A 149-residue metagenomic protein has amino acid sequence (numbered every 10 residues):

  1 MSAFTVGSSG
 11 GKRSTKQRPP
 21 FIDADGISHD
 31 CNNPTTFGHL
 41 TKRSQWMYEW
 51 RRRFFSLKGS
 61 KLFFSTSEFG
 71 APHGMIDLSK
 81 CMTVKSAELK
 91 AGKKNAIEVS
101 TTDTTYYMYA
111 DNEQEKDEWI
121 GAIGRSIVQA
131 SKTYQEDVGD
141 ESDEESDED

Functional and structural regions predicted by a protein language model:
M1-N32, T36-F37, T41-W46, T66-E68 (+1 more regions): Polybasic, Ser/Thr-rich intrinsically disordered tails and inter-domain linkers that flank pleckstrin homology
G10, S14, L40, G59 (+2 more regions): Generic N-terminal leader/processing signal
H29-Q45, L57, I76, T83-A87 (+1 more regions): PDZ domains - specifically the beta-sandwich core and the conserved carboxylate-binding loop
N32-T35, K61, E115-E118, A122: Acidic, Ser/Thr-rich intrinsically disordered and amphipathic helical segments
P34, P72, K93: Exposed loop/turn and edge beta-strand positions of beta-sandwich/beta-sheet ligand-binding modules
H39, K61-F63, T105: Structural motif
R43, E49, G59-T83: Phosphoinositide-binding peripheral membrane targeting modules
W46-R52, T83-E141, E148-D149: Canonical pleckstrin homology
